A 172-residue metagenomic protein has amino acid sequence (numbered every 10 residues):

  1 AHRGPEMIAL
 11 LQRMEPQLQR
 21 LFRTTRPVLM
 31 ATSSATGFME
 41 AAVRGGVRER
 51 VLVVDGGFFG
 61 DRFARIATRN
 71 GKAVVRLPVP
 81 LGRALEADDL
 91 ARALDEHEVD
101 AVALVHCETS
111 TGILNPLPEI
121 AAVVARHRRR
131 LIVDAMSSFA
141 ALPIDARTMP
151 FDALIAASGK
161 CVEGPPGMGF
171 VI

Functional and structural regions predicted by a protein language model:
A1-E15: A structural motif shared across PLP-dependent enzymes of the aminotransferase-like
R13-M14, L18, T25, M30 (+1 more regions): Conserved PLP-enzyme active-site core in the AAT-like
